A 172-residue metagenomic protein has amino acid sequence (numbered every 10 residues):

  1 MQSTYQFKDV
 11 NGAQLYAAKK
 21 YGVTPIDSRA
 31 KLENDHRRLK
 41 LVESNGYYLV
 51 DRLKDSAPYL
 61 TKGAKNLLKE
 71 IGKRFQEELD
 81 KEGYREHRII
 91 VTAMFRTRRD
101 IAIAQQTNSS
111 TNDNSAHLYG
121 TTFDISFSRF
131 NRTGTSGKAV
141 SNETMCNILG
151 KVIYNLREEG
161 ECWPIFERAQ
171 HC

Functional and structural regions predicted by a protein language model:
M1-D80: Extracytoplasmic cell-surface/polysaccharide-interacting catalytic and binding patches
V42, R52, T92-R96, S128 (+1 more regions): Active-site-proximal beta-strand/loop segments in catalytic clefts of secreted hydrolases
V50-G63, I89-V91, T133-E143: Second-shell loop/turn segments in exported
L60-L67, I71, R85, M145-V152: Stable alpha-helical elements in mature extracytoplasmic
K73-D80, R96, D100, Y154 (+1 more regions): Sec-exported extracytoplasmic/periplasmic mature domains
Y84-I101: Acidic helix-start/capping segments at beta-turn-to-alpha-helix junctions
R98-D113: Charged, often glycine-rich, active-site loop that binds/positions anionic groups
N112-C172: Catalytic cores and adjacent binding grooves of peptidoglycan-active enzymes
